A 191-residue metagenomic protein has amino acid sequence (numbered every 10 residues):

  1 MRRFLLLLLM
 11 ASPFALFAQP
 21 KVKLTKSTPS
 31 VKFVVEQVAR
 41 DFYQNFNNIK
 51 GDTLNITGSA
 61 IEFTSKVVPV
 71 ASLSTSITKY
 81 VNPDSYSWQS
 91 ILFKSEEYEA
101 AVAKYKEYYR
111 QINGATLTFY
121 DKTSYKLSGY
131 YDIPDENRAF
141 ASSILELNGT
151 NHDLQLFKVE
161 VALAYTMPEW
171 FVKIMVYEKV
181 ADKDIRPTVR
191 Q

Functional and structural regions predicted by a protein language model:
M1-L24: Bacterial Sec-dependent N-terminal signal peptides
Q19-S85, R190-Q191: N-terminal leader/targeting segments
T25, V34-E36, T57, T64-K66 (+5 more regions): A structural detector for beta-sheet-dominated domains
V31-V38, A101-Y105, I112, I174: Generic hydrophobic, helix-prone segments enriched in Leu/Val/Ile
L73-N137: Long, charged/polar, surface-exposed segments that mediate recognition or autoinhibition
Q111-R190: A charged, solvent-exposed segment within the mature domains of Sec-exported extracytoplasmic proteins
